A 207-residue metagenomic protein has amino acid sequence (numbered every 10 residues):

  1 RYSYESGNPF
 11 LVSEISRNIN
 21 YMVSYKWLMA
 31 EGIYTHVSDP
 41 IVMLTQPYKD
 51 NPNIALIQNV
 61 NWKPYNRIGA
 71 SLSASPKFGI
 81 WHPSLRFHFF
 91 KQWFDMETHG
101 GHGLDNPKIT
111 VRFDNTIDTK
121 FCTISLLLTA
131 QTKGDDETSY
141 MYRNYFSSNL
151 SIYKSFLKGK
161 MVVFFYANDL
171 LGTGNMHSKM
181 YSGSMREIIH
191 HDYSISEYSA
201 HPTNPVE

Functional and structural regions predicted by a protein language model:
R1, T35-H36, P40-N51, F94-L104 (+2 more regions): Outer-membrane beta-barrel translocator domains and adjoining extracellular loop/strand segments of Gram-negative
R1-P9, L44-A55, F90-M96, L126-G134 (+1 more regions): Flexible, solvent-exposed coil segments and beta strand-coil junctions, predominantly the extracellular/periplasmic
R1-S38, A55-G69, S75, V206-E207: Outer-membrane beta-barrel signature, preferentially recognizing the C-terminal barrel domain of Gram-negative
S6, S16-N18, R67-G69, N106-R112 (+1 more regions): Transmembrane beta-barrel architecture of outer membranes
I15, W27, D136-Y145, N168-L170: Solvent-exposed loop/turn segments connecting transmembrane beta-strands in outer-membrane beta-barrel proteins
N20-M22, M29-I33, H82-R86, D114-T116 (+3 more regions): Residue-level detector of the transmembrane beta-barrel scaffold of outer-membrane proteins
S38, I54-T132: Gram-negative outer-membrane beta-barrel transporters
F156-E207: C-terminal beta-signal and adjacent terminal beta-strands/loops of Gram-negative outer-membrane beta-barrel proteins
